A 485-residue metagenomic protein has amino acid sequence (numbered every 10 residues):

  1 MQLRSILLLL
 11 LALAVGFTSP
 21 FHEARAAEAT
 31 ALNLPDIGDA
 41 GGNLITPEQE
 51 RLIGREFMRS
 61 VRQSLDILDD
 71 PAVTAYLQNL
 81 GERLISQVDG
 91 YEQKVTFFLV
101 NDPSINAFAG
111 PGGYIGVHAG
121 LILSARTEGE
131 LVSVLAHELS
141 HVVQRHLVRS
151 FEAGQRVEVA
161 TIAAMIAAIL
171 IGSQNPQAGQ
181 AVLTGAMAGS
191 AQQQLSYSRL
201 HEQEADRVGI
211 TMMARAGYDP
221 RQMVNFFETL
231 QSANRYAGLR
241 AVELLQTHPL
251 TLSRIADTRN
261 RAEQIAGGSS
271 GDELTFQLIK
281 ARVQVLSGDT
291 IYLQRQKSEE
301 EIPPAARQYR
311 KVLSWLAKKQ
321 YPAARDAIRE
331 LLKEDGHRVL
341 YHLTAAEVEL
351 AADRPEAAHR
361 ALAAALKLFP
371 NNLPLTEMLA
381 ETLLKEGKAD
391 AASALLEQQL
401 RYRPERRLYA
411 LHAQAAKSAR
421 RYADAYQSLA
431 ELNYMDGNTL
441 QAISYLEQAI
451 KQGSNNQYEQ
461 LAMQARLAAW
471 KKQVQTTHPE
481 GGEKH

Functional and structural regions predicted by a protein language model:
Q2-F108, A233-R235, L239, D326-R329 (+6 more regions): Hydrophobic or amphipathic, alpha-helical segments that drive membrane association/targeting
A24-R25, I37-L44, R55, I67 (+11 more regions): Extracytoplasmic and endomembrane cell-envelope/extracellular-matrix remodeling and assembly machinery
S64-A75, Q87-F97, F151-G154, A178-A181 (+1 more regions): Surface-exposed patches in mature extracellular/periplasmic domains of secreted proteins
V117, S133-H141, R145, A205: Active-site recognition of the HExxH zinc-binding catalytic motif
A119-S133: Short pre-active-site segment immediately N-terminal to the catalytic Zn-binding motif
G129, L139-R156, Q174: Catalytic Zn2+-binding segment of zinc metalloproteases
V159-Q174, A181-A191: Membrane-active amphipathic alpha-helices enriched in small hydrophobic residues
